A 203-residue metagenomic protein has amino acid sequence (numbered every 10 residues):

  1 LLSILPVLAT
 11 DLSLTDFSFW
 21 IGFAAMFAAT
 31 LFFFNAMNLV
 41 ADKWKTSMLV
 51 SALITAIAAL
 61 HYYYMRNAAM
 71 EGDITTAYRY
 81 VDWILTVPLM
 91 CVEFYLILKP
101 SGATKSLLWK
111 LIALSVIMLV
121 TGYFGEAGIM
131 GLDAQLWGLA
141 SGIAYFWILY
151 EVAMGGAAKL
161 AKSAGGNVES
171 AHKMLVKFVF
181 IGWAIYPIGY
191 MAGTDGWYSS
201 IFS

Functional and structural regions predicted by a protein language model:
L2-M26: Hydrophobic transmembrane alpha-helical segments in integral membrane proteins
I21, A127-M154: Extracellular-loop-to-transmembrane junctions of the mid-late helices
I21-M37: N-terminal signal-anchor/start-transfer transmembrane helix
A29-F32, V92-E93, T121-G125, A144-V168 (+2 more regions): Alpha-helical transmembrane segments in multipass membrane proteins, preferentially the mid-helix core
L31-N35, R66, Y80-L119, Y123-A127: Internal transmembrane alpha-helix with an interfacial aromatic "cap," most often the third helix
D42-A52, A103-L111, H172-L175: Membrane-interfacial loop-to-transmembrane alpha-helix junctions, especially the N-terminal start
L49-A68: A generic, lipid-embedded transmembrane alpha helix
I188-S203: Extracellular/periplasmic helix-loop-helix junctions in multi-pass membrane proteins
